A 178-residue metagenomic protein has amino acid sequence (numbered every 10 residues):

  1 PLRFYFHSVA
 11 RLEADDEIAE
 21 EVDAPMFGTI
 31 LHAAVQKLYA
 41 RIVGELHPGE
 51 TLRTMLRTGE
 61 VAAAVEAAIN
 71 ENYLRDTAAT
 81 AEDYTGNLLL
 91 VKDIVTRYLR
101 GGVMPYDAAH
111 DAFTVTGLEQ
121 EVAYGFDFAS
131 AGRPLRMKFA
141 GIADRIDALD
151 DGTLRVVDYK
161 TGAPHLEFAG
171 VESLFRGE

Functional and structural regions predicted by a protein language model:
P1-L2, A19-I30, R57-V65, I69 (+5 more regions): Secondary-structure capping and boundary motifs in well-ordered enzyme cores
P1-R41: C-terminal, charged and often intrinsically disordered regions of DNA end-processing helicases and nucleases
L2-E13, I69-L74, L154-G170: Active-site-adjacent bridging/hinge elements
D15-D16, P48, L174: Residue-level signature of transmembrane alpha-helix interfaces in integral membrane proteins
L31, D111-G117, P134, R145 (+1 more regions): Conserved helicase NTPase motor core
A34-E119, A123-A129: A non-catalytic, helix-rich entry segment at domain boundaries
V122-E178: Mg2+/Mn2+-dependent nuclease catalytic core
